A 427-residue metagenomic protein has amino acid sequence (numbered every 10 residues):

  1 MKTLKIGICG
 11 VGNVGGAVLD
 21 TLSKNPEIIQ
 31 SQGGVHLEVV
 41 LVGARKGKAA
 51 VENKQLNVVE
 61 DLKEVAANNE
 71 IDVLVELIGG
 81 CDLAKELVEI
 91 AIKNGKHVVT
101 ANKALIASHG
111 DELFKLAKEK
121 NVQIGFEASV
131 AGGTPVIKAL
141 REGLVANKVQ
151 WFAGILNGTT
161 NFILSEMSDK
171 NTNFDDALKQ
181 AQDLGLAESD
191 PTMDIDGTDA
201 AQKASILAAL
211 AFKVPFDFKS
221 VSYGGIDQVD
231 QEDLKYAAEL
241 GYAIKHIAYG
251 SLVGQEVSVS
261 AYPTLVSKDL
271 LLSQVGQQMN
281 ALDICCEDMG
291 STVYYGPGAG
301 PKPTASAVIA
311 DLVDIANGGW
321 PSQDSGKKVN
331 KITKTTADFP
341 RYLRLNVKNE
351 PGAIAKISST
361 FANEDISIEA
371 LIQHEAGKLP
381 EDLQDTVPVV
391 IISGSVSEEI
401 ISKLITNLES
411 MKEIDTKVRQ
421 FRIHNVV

Functional and structural regions predicted by a protein language model:
M1-N94: N-terminal glycine-/serine-/threonine-rich beta1-alpha1-beta2 phosphate-ribose binding loop of Rossmann-like
V58-E60, E76, V99-A101, I124-A128 (+3 more regions): General beta-strand structural signal in soluble alpha/beta enzymes
K85-I90, K103-R141: Rossmann-fold NAD(P)-binding glycine/threonine-rich loop
H97-V99, I368: A short hydrophobic/small-residue beta-strand
V136-V149, T160-T172, Q202-F216, D311: Oxidoreductase and adenylate-handling cofactor-binding alpha/beta cores
D176-Q274, M279-A281: Substrate-binding/catalytic subdomain of NAD(P)-dependent oxidoreductase enzymes
L270-P340: ATP-dependent carboxylate/acyl-activation modules
L312-V427: A conserved regulatory-domain signal marking ACT and ACT-like small-molecule sensing domains and adjacent regulatory
